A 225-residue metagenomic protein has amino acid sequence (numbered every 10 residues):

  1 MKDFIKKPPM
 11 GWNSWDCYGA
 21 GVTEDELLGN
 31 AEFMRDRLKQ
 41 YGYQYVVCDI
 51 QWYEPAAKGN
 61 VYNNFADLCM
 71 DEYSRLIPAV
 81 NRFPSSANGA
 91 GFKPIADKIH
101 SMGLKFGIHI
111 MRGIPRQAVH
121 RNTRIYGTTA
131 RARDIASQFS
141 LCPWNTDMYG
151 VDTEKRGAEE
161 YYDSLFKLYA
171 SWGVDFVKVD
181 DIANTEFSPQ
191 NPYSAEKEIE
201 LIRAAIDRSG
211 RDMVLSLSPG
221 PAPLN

Functional and structural regions predicted by a protein language model:
M1-T23: Mature N-terminal, pre-catalytic/accessory segment of carbohydrate-active enzymes
I5, K39-G42, S101, D207-R211: Short helix-terminating capping/connector loops at secondary-structure junctions
V22, E26-G29, A87, G157 (+1 more regions): Alpha-helix N-cap and loop-to-helix initiation/capping positions
D25-K39: Zn2+-dependent metallopeptidase catalytic core
R35-A170, V174-P189: Aromatic-lined carbohydrate-binding/catalytic grooves of carbohydrate-active enzymes
I95-I99, S194-M213: Alpha-helix-loop-beta-strand connector modules within alpha/beta enzyme cores
G107, V214-S216: Structural detector of well-ordered beta-strand residues that form the stable sheet scaffold of enzyme domains
G220-N225: Substrate-binding cleft/loops of secretory-pathway carbohydrate-active enzymes
